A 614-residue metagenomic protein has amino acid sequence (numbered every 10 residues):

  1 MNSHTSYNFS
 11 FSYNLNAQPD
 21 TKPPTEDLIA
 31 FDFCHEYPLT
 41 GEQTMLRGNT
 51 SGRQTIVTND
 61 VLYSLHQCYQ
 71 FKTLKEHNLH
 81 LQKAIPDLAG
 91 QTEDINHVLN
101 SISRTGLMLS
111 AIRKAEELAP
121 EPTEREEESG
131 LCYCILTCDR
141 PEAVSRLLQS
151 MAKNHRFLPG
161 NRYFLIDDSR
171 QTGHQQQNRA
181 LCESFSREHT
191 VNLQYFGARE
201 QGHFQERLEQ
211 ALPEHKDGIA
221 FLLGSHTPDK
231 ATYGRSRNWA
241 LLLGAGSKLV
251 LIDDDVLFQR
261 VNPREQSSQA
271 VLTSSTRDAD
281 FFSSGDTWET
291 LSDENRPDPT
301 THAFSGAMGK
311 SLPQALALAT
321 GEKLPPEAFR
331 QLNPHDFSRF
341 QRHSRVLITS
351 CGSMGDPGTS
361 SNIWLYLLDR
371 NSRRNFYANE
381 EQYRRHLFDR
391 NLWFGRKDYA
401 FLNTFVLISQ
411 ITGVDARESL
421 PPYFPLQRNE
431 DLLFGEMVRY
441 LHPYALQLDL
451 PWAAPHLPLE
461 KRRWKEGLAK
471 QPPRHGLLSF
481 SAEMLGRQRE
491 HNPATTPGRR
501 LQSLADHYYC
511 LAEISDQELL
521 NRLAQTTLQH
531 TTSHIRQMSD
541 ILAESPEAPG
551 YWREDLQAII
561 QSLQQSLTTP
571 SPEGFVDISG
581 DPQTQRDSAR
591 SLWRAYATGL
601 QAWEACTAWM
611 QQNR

Functional and structural regions predicted by a protein language model:
M1-Q67, E604: Acidic, low-complexity/disordered tracts enriched in E/D and polar residues
N2-Y7, E42, T50-E127: Long, charge-rich, low-complexity alpha-helical segments
D27-A30, C34-L39, L107-P120, E124-R125 (+1 more regions): Long, compositionally biased intrinsically disordered regions
C132-R140, N154, I166-D168: A conserved hydrophobic helix/loop-capping motif in glycosyltransferases and polysaccharide synthases
Q149-G160, S184-F185: Short, acidic, metal-binding catalytic loop of nucleotide-sugar glycosyltransferases
Q176-S247, R264: Active-site-proximal specificity loops/subdomain of glycosyltransferases
L272-V406, Q410: Extended catalytic-interface subdomain
V438-A454: Catalytic donor-sugar/metal-binding loop of nucleotide-sugar-dependent glycosyltransferases
